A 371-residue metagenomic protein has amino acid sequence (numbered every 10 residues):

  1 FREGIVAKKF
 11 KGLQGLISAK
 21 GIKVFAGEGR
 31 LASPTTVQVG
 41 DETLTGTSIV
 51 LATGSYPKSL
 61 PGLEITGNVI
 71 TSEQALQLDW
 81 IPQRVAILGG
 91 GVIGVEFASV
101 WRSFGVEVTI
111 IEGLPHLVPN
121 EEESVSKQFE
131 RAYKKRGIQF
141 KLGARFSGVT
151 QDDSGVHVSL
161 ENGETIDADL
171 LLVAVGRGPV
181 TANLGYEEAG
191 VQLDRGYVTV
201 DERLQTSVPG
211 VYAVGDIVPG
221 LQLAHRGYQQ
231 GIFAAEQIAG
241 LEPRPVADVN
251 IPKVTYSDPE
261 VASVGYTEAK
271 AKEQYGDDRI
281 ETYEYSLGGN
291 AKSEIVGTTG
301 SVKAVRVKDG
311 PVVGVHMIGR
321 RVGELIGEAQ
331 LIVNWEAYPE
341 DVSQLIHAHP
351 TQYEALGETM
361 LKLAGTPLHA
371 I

Functional and structural regions predicted by a protein language model:
I5-F10, L76-Q77, P82-A86, V92-H157 (+4 more regions): Rossmann-like dinucleotide-binding cores of NAD(P)H-dependent redox enzymes
A7, A32-P34, Q38-N68: Glycine/serine-rich phosphate-binding loop and adjoining beta1-alpha1 elements at the start of nucleotide-handling
G21, Y56-K58, Q192-D194, L241-N250 (+1 more regions): A short alpha-helix-loop-beta-strand transition element characteristic of N-terminal alpha/beta dinucleotide-binding
K23-A26, R30-V37, F104-E202, E273 (+1 more regions): A Rossmann-like FAD-binding core segment of flavoenzymes
G29, L44-G54, I87-L88, V108 (+4 more regions): Short hydrophobic core segments
L51-E107, I111, H116, Q139-F140 (+1 more regions): Glycine-rich dinucleotide-binding loop and its adjacent helix/turn
T66-P82, T165-G240, Q330: FAD-site-proximal beta/loop scaffold in flavoenzymes
Y256-T267, K272-I371: Flexible, glycine-rich terminal cap/loop adjacent to redox cofactors in electron-transfer oxidoreductases
